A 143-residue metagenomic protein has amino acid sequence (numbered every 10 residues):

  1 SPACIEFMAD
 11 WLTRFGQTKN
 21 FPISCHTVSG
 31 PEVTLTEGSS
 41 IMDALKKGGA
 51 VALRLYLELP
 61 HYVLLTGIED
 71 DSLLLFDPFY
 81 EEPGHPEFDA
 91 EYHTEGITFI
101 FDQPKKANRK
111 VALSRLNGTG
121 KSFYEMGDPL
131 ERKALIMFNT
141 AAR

Functional and structural regions predicted by a protein language model:
S1-P31, F138-N139: Cysteine-nucleophile protease catalytic domains, especially the papain-like/related folds used in DUB/UBL proteases
W11, F15, A44, P129: Residues that form generic nucleotide/phosphate-binding pockets
P22-P86: Active-site-adjacent substructure of cysteine-protease-like catalytic cores
K46-K47, I68-R143: Noncatalytic regulatory segments and standalone regulatory/sensor domains
